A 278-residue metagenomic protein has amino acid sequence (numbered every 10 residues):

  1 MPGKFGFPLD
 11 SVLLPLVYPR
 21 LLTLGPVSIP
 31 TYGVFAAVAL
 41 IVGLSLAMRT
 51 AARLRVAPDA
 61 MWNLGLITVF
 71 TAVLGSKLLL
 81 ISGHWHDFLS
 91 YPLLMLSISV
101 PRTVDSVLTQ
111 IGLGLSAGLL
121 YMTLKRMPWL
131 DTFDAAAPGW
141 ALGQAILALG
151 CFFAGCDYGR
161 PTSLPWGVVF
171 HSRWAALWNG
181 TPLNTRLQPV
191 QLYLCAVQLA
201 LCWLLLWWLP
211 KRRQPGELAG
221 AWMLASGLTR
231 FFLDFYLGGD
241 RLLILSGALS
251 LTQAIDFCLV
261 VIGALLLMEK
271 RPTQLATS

Functional and structural regions predicted by a protein language model:
M1-S278: Hydrophobic, membrane-interfacing alpha helices
